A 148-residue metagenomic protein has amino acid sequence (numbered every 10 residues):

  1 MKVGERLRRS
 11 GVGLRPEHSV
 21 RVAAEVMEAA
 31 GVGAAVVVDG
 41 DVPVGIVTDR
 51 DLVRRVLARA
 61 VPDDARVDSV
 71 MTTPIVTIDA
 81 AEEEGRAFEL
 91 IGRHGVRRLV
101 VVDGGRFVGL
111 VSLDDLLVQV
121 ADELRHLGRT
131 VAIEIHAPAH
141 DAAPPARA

Functional and structural regions predicted by a protein language model:
M1-R6, H18-V20, G33-P43: Short charge-dense sequence patches
M1-S10, T48-G92, S112-A148: Tandem CBS (Bateman) regulatory domains
G13-G31, V38, I78-G95, V101-D103 (+1 more regions): The conserved cystathionine-beta-synthase
M27-A30, A35-D51, I91, L99-D115: A glycine-centered beta-loop-beta connector
R98-L99, A148: Positively charged, low-complexity intrinsically disordered regions
